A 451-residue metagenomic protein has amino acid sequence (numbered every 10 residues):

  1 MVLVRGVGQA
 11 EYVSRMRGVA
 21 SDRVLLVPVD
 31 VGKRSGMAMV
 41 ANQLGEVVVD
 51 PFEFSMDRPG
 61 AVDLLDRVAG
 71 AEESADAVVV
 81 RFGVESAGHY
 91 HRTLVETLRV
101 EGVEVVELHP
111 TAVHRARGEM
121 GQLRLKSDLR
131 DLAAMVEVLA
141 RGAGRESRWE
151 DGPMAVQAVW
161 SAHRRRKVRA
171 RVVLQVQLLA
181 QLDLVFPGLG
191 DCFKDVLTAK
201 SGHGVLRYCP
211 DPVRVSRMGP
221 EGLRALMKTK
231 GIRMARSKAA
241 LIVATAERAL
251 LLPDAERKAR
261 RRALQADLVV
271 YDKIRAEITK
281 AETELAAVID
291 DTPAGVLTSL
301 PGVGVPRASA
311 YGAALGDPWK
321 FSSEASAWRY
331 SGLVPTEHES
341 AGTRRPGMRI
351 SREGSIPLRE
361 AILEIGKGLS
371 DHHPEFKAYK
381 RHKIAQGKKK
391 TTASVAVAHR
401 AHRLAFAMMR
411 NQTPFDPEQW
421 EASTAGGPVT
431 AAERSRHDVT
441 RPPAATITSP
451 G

Functional and structural regions predicted by a protein language model:
M1-G451: A detector of single, family-specific signature residues that are central to catalytic or substrate-handling motifs
